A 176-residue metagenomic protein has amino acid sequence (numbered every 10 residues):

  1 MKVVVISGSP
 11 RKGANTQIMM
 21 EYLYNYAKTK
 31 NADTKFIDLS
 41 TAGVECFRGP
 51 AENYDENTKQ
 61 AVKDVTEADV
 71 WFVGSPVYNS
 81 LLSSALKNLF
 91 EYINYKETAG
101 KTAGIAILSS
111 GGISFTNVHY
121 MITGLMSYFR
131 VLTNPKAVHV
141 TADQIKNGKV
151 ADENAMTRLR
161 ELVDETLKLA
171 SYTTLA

Functional and structural regions predicted by a protein language model:
M1-Y95, K149-A176: N-terminal beta1-alpha1-beta2 submodule of the flavodoxin-like/Rossmannoid cofactor-binding fold
S7-S9, I107-S109, A142-Q144: Short, histidine-centered active-site or binding-site loop motifs used for metal coordination, general acid-base
A99-G100: A glycine-biased structural micro-motif
A103-V140: Short, glycine-/small-residue-rich phosphate/pyrophosphate-handling segment
V138-V150: Short helix/strand-capping connector loops at secondary-structure junctions
